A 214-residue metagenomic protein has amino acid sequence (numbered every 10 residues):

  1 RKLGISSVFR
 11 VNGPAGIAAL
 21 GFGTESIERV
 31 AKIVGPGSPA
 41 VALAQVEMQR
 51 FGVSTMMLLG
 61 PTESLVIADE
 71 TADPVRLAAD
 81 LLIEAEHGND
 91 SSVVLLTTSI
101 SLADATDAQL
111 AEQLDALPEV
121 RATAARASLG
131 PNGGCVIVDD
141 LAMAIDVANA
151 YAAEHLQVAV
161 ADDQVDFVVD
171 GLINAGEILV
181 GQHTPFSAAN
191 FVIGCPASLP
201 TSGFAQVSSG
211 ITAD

Functional and structural regions predicted by a protein language model:
R1-K2, E25, M48-F51, D80-A85 (+4 more regions): Short, solvent-exposed amphipathic alpha-helical segments in soluble enzyme and RNA/protein-processing domains
L3-S92: Conserved NAD(P)+-binding/catalytic subdomain of aldehyde/semialdehyde dehydrogenases
I5, V30, T62, N132 (+2 more regions): Short, well-ordered alpha-helix to beta-strand connector turns
I33-V34, L65-I67, V94-L96, I137 (+2 more regions): Structural motif
P39-A40, E70-D73, I100-S101, L141-M143 (+2 more regions): Short, glycine-/Ser/Thr-/acidic-enriched flexible segments
M57-P131, C135: A conserved active-site cap/scaffold subdomain adjacent to cofactor or substrate pockets
R121-A159: Active-site rim loops that border cofactor/substrate pockets in soluble metabolic enzymes
A150-D214: C-terminal core of ALDH-fold dehydrogenases
